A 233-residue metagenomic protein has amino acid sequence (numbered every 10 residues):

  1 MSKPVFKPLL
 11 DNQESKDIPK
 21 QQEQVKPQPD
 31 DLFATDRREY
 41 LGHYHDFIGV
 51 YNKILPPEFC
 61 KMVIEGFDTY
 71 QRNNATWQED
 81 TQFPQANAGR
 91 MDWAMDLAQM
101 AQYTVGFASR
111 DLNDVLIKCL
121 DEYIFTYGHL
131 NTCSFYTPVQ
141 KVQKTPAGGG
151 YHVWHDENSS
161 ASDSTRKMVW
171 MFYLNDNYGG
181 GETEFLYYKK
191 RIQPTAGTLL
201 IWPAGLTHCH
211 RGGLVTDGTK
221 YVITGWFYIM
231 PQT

Functional and structural regions predicted by a protein language model:
M1-Q24: Eukaryotic intrinsically disordered, low-complexity, charge-rich
P4-F6, Q24-C133: Non-heme Fe(II)/2-oxoglutarate
F6, V153-W154, T165-R166, N177-T233: Catalytic core of Fe(II)/2-oxoglutarate
T69, A147, Y173-N177, G205-L206: Glycine-rich, acidic and aromatic/proline-enriched surface loops and short helix-turn segments that act as binding
L130-S134, P138-P146: Acidic, glycine-rich loop-and-strand cores that form catalytic or ligand-binding grooves in diverse globular domains
V142-T145, S160-G179, F227: Short, conserved beta-strand element in jelly-roll/cupin
Y151-S159: Cyclophilin-type peptidyl-prolyl cis-trans isomerase
